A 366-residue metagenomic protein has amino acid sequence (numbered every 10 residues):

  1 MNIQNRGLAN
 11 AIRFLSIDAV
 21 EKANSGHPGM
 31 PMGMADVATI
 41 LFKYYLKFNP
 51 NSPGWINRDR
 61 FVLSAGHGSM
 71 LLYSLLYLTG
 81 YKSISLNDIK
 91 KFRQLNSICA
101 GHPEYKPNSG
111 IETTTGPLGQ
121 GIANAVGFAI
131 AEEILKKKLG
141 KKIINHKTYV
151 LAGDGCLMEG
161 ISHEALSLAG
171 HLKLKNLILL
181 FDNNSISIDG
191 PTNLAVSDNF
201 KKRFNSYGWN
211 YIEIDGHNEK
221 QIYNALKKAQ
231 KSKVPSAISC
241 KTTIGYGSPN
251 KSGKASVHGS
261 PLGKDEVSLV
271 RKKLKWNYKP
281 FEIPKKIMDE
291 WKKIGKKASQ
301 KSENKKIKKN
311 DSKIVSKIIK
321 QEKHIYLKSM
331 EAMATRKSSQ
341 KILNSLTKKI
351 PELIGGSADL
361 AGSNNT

Functional and structural regions predicted by a protein language model:
M1-H146, D289, K293-T366: Thiamine diphosphate
P50-N51, R58, P107-K292: Glycine-rich ThDP/TPP pyrophosphate-binding loop and its adjacent helix/strand module within ThDP-dependent enzymes
